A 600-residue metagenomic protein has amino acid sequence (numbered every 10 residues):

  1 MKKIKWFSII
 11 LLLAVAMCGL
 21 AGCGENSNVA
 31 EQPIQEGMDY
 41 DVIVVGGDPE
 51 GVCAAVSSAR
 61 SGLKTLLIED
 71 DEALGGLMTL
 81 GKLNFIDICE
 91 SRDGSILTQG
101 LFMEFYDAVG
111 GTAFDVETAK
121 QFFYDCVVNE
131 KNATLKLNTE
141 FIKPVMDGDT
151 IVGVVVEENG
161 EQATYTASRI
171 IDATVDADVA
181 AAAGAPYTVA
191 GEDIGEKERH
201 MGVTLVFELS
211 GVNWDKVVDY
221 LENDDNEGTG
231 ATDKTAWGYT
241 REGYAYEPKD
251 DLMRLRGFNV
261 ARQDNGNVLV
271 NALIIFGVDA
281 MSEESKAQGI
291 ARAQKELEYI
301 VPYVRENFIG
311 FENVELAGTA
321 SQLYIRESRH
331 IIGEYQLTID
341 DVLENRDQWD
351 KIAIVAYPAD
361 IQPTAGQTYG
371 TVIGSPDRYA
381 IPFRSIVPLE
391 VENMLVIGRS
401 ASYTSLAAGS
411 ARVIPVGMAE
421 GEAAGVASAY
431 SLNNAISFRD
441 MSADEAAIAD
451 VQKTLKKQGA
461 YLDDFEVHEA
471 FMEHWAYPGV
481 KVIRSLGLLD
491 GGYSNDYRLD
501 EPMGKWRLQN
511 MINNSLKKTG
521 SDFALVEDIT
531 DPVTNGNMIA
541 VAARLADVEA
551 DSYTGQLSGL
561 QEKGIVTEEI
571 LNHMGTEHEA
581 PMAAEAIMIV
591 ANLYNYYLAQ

Functional and structural regions predicted by a protein language model:
M1-I10: Bacterial N-terminal signal peptides that target proteins for export
C18-G22: C-terminal motif of bacterial Sec signal peptides marking the signal peptidase cleavage site
G24, Q162-A163, A167-R169, A177-A449 (+1 more regions): Flavin (FAD/FMN)-binding glycine-rich loop and adjacent Rossmann-like elements that form
I34, S57, L63-K64, E69-K143 (+1 more regions): Conserved N-terminal/central alpha/beta ligand/cofactor-binding core
E36-D48: Beta1/beta-strand and adjacent pyrophosphate-binding region of the FAD-binding site in flavoprotein oxidoreductases
G51: N-terminal Rossmann-fold NAD(P) dinucleotide-binding loop
V145-T164: Conserved beta-strand-loop-beta-strand element in the redox core of flavoprotein oxidoreductases
S485-Q600: Terminal recognition/anchoring or ligand-binding modules at protein termini
